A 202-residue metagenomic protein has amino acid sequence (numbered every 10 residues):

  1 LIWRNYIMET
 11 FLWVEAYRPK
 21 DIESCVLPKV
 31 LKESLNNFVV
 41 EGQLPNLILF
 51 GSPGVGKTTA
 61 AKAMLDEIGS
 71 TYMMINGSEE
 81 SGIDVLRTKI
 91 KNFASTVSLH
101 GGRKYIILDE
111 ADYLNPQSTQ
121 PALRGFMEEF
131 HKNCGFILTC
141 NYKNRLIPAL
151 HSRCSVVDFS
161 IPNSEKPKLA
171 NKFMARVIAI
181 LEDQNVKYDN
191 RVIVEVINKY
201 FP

Functional and structural regions predicted by a protein language model:
L1-A175, K187-N198: P-loop/Walker A NTP-binding region and its immediately flanking N-terminal helices in P-loop NTPase folds
L181: Crotonase-fold acyl-CoA enzyme core
Y200-P202: AAA+ ATPase "lid" subdomain C-terminal helix
